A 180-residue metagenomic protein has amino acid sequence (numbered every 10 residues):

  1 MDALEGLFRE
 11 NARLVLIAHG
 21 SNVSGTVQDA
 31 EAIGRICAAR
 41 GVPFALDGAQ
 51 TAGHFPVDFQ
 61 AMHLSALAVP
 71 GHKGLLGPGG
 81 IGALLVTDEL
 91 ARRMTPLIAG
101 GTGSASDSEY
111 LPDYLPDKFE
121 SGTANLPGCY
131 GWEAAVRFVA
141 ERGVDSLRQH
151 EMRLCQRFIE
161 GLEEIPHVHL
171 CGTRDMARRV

Functional and structural regions predicted by a protein language model:
M1-V180: Pyridoxal 5′-phosphate
